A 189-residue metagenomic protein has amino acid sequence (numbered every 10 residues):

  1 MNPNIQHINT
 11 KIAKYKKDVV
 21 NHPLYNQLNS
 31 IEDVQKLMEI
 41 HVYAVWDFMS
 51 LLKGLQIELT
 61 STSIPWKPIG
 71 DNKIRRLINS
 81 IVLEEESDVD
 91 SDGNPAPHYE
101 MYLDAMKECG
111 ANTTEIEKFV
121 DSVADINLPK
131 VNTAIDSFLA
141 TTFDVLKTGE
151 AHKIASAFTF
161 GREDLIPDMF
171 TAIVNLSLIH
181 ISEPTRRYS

Functional and structural regions predicted by a protein language model:
M1-I5, K11, N21, E117-S122 (+1 more regions): Sequence termini and other peripheral, non-core segments
N4-V19, N29-P65, E84-V89, V145 (+1 more regions): Alpha-helical bundle segments that constitute or directly flank the non-heme di-iron/ferroxidase center
E58-W66, T113-V120: Short, charge- and proline-biased low-complexity linear segments that act as flexible interaction/docking motifs
G70-R76: Short, well-ordered alpha-helical segments that carry or flank key catalytic/ligand-binding motifs at enzyme/regulatory
R76-L178: Active-site-proximal alpha-helical scaffolds that flank and shape metal-associated catalytic sites
I179-S189: Single conserved hydrophobic/aromatic residue that forms the stacking wall/gate of nucleotide- or nucleobase-binding
